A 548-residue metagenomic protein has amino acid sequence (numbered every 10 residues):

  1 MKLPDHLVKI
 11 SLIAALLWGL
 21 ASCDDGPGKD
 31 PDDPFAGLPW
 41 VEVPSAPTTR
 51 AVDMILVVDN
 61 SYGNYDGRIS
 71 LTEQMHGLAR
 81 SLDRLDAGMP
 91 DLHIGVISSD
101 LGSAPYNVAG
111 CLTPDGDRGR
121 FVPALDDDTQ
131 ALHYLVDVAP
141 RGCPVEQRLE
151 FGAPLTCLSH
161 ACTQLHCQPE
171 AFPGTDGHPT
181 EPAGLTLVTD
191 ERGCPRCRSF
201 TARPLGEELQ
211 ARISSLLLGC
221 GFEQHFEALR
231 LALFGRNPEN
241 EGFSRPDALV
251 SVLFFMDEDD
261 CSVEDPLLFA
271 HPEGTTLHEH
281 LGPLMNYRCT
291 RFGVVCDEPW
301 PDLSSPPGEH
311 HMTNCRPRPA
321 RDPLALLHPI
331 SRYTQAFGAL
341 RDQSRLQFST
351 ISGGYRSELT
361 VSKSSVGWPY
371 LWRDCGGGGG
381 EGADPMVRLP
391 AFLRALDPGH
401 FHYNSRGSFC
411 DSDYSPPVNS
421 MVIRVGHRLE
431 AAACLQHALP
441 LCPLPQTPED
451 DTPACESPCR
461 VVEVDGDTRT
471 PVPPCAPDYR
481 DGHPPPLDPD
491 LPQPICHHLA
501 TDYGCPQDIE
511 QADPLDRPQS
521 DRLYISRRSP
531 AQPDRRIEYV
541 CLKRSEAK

Functional and structural regions predicted by a protein language model:
M1-S11: Bacterial N-terminal signal peptides that target proteins for export
I13-L17: Short, linear, compositionally biased motifs with a strong N-terminal bias
G19-S22: C-terminal motif of bacterial Sec signal peptides marking the signal peptidase cleavage site
D24-K548: Divalent cation-coordinating acidic motifs and surrounding scaffolds that mediate Ca2+/Mg2+/Mn2+/Zn2+-dependent binding
